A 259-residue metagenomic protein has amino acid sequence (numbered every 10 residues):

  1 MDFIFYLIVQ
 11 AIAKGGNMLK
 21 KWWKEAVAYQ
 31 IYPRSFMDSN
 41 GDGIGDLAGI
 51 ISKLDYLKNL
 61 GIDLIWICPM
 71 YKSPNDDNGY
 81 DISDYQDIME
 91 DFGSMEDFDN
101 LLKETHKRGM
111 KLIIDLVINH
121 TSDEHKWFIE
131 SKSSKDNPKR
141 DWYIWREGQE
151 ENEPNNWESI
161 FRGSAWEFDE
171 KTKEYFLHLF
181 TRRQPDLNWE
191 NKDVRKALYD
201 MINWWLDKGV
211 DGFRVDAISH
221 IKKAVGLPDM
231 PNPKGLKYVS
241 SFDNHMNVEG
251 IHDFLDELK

Functional and structural regions predicted by a protein language model:
M1-N17: Short, Lys/Arg-enriched N-terminal segments with co-localized hydrophobic residues within the first ~10-30 amino acids
M18-N203, D207, H220-K259: Acidic/aromatic-lined carbohydrate-recognition and catalytic surfaces of CAZymes acting on diverse glycans
I65, F213-V215: Hydrophobic residues within beta-strands of alpha/beta enzymes
V210: Conserved protein kinase catalytic-loop anchor
